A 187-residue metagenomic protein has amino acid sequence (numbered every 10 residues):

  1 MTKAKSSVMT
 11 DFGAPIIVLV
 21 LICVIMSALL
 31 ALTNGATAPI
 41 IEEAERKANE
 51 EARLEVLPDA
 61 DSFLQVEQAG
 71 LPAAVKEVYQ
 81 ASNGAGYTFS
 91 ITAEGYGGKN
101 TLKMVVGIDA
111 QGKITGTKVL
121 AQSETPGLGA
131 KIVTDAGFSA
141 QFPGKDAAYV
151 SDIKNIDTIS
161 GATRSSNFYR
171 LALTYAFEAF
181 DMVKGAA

Functional and structural regions predicted by a protein language model:
T2-A187: Flexible, solvent-exposed loop/hinge segments and secondary-structure transition points
